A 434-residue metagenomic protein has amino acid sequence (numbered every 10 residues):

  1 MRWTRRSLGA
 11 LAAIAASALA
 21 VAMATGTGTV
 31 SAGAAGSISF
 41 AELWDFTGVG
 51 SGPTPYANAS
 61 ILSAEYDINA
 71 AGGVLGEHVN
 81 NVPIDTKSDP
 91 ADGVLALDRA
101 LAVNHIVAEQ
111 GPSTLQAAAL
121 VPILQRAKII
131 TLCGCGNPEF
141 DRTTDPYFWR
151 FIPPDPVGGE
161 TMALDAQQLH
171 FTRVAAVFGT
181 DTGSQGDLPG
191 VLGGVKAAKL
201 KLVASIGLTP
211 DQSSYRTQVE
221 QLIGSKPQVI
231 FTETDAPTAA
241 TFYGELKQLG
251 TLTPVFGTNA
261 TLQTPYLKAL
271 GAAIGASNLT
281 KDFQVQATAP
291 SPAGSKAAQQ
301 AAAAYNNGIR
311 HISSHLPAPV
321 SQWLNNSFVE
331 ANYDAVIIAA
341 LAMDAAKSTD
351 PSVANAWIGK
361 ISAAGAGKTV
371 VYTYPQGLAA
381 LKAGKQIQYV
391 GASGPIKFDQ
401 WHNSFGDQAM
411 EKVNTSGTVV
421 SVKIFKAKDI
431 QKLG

Functional and structural regions predicted by a protein language model:
R2-A15, A20-G434: Extracytosolic ligand-binding ectodomains
